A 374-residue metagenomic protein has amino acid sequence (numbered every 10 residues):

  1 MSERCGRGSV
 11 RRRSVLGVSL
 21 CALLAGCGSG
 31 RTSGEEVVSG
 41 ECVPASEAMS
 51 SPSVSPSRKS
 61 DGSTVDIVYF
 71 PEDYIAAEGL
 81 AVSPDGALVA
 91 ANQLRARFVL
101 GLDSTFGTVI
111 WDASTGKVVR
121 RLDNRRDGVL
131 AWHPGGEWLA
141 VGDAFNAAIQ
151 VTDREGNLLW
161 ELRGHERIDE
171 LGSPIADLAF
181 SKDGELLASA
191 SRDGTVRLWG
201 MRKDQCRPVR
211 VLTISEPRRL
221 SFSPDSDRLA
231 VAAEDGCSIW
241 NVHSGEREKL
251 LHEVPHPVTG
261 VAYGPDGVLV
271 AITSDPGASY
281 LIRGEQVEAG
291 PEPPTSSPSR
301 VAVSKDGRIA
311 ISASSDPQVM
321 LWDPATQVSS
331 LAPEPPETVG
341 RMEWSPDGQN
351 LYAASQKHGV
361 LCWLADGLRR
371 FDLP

Functional and structural regions predicted by a protein language model:
M1-R7: N-terminal secretory signal peptides that target proteins for export/translocation
E3, G17, C21-P374: WD40-repeat beta-propeller superdomains and closely related acidic/aromatic-rich repeat-like regions
V10-L16: N-terminal export leaders
